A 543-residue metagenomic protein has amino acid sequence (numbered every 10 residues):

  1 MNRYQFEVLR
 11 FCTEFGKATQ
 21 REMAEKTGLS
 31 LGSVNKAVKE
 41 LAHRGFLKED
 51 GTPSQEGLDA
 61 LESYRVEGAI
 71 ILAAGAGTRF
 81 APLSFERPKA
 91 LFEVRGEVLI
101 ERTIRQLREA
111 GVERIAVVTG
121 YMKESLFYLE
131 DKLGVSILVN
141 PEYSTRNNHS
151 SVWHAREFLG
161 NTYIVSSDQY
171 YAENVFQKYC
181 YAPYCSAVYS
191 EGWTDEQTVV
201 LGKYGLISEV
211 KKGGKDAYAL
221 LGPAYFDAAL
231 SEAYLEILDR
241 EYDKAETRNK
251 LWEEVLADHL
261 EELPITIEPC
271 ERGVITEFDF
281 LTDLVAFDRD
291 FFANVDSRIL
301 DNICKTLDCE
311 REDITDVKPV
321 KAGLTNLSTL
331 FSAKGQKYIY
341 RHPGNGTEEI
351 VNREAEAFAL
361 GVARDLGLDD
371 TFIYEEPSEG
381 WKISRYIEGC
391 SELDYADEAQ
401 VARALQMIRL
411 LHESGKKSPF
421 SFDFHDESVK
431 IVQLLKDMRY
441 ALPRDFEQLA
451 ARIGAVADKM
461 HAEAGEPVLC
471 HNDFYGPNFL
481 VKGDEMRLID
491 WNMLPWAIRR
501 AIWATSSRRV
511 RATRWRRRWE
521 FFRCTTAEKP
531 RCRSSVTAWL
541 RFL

Functional and structural regions predicted by a protein language model:
L9-T13, Q20, T27, A60-K123: N-terminal glycine-rich phosphate-binding loop and ensuing alpha1 helix
T13, T52, E56-A69, A219-N302: Conserved alpha/beta core of the MobA/IspD/sugar-nucleotide pyrophosphorylase nucleotidyltransferase superfamily
E124-Q197: Conserved beta-loop-beta/alpha segment of the NTase-like Rossmann-fold superfamily that binds/positions NTPs
A172-T247: Conserved core of the sugar-phosphate nucleotidyltransferase
P264-T371, E463, V468, G483-M486: Conserved NTP-binding catalytic cores of kinases and kinase-like/nucleotidyltransferase enzymes across multiple kinase
R298-D313, K416-N472, K482, R523: An alpha-helical support segment within catalytic cores of ATP-dependent transferases
K318-H425, Y440-E447: ATP-binding pocket architecture of kinase catalytic cores
R500-R531, L543: Active-site activation/catalytic loop segments of kinase-like enzymes and analogous catalytic loops in related
